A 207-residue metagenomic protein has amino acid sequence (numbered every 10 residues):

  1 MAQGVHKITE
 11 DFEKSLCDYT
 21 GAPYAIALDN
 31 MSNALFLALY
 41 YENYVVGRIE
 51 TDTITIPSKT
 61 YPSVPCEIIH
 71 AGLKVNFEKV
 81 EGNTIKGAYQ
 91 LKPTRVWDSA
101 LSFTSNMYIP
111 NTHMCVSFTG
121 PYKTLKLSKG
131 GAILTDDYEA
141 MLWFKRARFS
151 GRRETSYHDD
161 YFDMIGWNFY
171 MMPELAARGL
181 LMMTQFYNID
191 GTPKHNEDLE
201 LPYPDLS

Functional and structural regions predicted by a protein language model:
M1-E10, T184-Y187: A glycine-/small-polar-enriched, mobile loop at the entrance of the PLP active site in fold-type I
H6, D29-S32, S58, Y138: Alpha-helix N-cap/helix-start capping motif
E10-T53, E67-A71: Phosphate-binding glycine-rich loop
A27, I56, I133: Conserved SAM-binding loop
F36-L37, P65-C66, L142, A177: Alpha-helical elements of the RecA-like P-loop NTPase motor core of helicases
Y40-M107: PLP-dependent aminotransferase-like
F103-S105, I109, H113-S207: Active-site region of PLP-dependent enzymes
